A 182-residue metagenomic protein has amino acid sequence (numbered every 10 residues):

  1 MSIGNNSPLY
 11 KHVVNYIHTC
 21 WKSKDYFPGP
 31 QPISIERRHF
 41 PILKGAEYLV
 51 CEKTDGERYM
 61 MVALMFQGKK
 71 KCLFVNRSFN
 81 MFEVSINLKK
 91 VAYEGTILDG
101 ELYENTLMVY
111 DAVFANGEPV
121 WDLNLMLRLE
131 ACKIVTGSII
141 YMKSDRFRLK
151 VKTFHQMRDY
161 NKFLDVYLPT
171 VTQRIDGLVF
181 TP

Functional and structural regions predicted by a protein language model:
M1-I3, K90-P182: Catalytic nucleotidyltransferase
M1-Y93, L102, P182: Active-site-proximal "nucleotidyltransferase
